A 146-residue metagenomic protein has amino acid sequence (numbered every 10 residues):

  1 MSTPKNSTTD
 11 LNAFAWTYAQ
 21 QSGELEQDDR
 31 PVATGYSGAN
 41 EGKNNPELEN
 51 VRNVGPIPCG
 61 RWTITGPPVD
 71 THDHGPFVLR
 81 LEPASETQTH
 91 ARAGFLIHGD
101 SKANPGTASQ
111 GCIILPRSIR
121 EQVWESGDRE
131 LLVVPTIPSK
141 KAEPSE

Functional and structural regions predicted by a protein language model:
S2-A93: Gly/Pro-biased beta-strand-loop elements
R61, G66-E146: Exported/periplasmic cell-wall-interacting domains
